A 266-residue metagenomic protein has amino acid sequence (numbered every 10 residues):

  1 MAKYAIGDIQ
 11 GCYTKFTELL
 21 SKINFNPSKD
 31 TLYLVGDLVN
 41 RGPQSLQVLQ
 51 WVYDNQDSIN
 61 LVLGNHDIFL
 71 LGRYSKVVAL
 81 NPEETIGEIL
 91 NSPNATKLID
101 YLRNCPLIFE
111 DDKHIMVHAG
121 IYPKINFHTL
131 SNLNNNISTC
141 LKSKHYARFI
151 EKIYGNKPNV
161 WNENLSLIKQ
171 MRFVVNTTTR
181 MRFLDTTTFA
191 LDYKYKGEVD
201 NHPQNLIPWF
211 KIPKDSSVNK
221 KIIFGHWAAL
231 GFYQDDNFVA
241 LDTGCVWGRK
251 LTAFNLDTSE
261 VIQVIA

Functional and structural regions predicted by a protein language model:
M1-W51, I68: N-terminal active-site segment of His-dependent metallophosphoesterases
A2-A5, S21, N55, F69 (+7 more regions): Hydrophobic N-terminal alpha-helices or hydrophobic patches in metabolic proteins across all domains of life
A2-Q10, H114-G120, A240-L241: Active-site-proximal beta-strand elements of phosphoester/diester hydrolases
A5, L34, L61-V62, I115 (+2 more regions): Residue-level marker for buried hydrophobic side chains located in beta-strands that build the well-ordered beta-sheet
D8, D37, V52, G64-N65 (+5 more regions): Divalent metal-coordination and catalytic microenvironments
Q10-T14, N40-G42, H66-G72, K124 (+2 more regions): Active-site environment of divalent metal-dependent phosphoester hydrolases
L46-L49, D54-L167: Active-site neighborhood of divalent metal-dependent phosphoester bond hydrolases
S131-A266: Acidic, His/Gly-rich catalytic cores of divalent-metal-dependent hydrolytic chemistry
